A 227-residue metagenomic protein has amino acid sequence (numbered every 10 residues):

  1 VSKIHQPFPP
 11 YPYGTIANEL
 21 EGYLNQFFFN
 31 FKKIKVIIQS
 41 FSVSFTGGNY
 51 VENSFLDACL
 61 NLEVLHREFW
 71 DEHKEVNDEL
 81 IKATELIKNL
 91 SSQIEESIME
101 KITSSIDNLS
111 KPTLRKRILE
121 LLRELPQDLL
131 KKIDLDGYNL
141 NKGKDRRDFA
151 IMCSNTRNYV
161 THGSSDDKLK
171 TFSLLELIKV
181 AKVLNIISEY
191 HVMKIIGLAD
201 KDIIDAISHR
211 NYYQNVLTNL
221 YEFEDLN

Functional and structural regions predicted by a protein language model:
K3-N227: Amphipathic, oligomerization/interface secondary-structure segments
